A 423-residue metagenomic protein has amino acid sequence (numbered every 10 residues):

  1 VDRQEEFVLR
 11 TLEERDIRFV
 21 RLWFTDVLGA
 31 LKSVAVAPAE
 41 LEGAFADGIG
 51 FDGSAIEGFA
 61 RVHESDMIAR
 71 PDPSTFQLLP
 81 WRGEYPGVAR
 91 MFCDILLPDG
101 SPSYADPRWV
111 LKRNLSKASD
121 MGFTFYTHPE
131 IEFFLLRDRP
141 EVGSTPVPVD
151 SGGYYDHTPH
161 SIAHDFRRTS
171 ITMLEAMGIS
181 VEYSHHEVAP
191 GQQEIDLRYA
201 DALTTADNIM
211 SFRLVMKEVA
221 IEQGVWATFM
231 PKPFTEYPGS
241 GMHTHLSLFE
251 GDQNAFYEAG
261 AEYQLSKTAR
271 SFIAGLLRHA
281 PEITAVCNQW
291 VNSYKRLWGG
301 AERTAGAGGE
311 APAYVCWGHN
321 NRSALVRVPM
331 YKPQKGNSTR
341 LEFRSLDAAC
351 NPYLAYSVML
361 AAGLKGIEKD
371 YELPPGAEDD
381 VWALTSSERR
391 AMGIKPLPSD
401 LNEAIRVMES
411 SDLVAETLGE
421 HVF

Functional and structural regions predicted by a protein language model:
V1-F423: Glycine-rich, acidic/polar active-site loops that bind/position phosphate-bearing ligands
